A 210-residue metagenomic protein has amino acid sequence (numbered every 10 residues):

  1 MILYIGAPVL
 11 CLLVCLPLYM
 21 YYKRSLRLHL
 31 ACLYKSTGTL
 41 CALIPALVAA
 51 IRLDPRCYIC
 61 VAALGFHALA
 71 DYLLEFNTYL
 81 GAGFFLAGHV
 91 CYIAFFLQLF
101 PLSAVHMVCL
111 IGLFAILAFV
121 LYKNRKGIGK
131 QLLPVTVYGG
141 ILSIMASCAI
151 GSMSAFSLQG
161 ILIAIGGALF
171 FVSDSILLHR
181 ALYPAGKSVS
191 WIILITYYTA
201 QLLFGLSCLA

Functional and structural regions predicted by a protein language model:
M1-A210: Polytopic alpha-helical membrane-helix bundles and their juxtamembrane interface segments in multi-pass membrane
